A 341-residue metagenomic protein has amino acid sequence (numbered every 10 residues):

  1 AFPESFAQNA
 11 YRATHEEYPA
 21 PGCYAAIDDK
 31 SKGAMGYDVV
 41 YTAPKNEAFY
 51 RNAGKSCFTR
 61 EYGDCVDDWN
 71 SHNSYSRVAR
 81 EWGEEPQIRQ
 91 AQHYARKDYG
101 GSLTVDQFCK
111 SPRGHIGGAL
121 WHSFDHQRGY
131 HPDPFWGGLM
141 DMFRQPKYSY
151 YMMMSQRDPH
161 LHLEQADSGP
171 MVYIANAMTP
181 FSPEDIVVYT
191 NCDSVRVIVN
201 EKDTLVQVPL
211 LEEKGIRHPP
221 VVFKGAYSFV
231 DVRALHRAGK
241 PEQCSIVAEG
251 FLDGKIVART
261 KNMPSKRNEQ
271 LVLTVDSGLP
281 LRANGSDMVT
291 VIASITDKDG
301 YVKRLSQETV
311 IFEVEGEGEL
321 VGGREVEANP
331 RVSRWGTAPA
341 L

Functional and structural regions predicted by a protein language model:
A1-Y151, A166-A177, P183: Substrate-binding/catalytic cleft of secreted carbohydrate-active enzymes, primarily glycoside hydrolases
N176-S182, L279-V289: Short, solvent-exposed loop/linker segments at the N-terminal edge of repeated beta-sheet extracellular domains
E184-Q207, S245-G250, Q307-E313: Beta-strand-rich binding/interaction modules
I186-T190, D287-R304: Beta-strand-rich structural segments
V206-L211, Q270-L273, I311-R331: Short aromatic-acidic-glycine turn motif
E212-L235, N329-L341: Aromatic sugar-binding surface patches on proteins that engage polysaccharides or sugar-phosphate polymers
A234-G254, A293, L341: Short, aromatic- and glycine-rich surface loops/edge beta-strands on solvent-exposed regions
G254-K266: Edge beta-strands of extracellular beta-sandwich domains
